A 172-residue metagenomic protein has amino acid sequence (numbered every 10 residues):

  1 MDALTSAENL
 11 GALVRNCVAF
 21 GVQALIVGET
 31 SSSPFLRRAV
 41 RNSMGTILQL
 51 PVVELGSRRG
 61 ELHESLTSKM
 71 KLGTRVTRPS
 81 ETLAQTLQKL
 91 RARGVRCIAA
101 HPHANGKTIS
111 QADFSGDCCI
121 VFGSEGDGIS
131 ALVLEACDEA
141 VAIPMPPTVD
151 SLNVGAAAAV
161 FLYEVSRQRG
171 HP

Functional and structural regions predicted by a protein language model:
M1-N105: RNA substrate-binding interface of SAM-dependent RNA methyltransferases
N16-F20, P34-L48, A131-P172: Structured adenosyl-cofactor binding patch, chiefly the S-adenosyl-L-methionine
G28, R93-F114, A157-H171: Contiguous hydrophobic segments
T30-S32, L55-R58, E125-D127, M145-V149: Short, acidic/turn-prone active-site loops that include or flank metal/cofactor- and phosphate-binding residues
I98-T148: Active-site/ligand-binding-proximal alpha/beta "capping" segment
